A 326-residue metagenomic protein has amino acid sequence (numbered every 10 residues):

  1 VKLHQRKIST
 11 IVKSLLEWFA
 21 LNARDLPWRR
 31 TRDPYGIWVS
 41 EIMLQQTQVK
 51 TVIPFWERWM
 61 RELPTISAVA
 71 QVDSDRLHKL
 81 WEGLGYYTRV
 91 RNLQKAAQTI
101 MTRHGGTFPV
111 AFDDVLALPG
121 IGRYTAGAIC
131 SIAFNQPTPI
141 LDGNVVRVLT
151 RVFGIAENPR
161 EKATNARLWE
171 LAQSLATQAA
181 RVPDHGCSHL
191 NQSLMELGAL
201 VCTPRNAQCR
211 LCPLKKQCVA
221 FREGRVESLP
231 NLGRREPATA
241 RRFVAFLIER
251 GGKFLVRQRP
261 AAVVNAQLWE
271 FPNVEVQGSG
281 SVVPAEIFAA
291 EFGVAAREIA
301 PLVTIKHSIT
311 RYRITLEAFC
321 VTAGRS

Functional and structural regions predicted by a protein language model:
V1-D25, R30, D184, E196-S326: Intrinsically disordered, low-complexity, charged terminal extensions of DNA damage-control enzymes
H4-R210, L214-E223, E227, G293-A295: Catalytic cores of DNA base-excision repair glycosylases
